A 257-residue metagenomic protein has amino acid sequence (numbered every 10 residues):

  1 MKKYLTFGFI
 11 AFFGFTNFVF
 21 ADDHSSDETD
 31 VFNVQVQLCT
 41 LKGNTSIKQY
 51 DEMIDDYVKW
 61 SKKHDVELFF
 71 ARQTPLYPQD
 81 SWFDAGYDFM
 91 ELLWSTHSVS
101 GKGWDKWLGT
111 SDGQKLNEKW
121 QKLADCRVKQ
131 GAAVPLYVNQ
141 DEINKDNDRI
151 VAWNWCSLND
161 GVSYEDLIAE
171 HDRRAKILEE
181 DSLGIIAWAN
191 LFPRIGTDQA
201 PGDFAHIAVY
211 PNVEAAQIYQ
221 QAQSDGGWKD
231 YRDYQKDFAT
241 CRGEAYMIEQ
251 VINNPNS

Functional and structural regions predicted by a protein language model:
M1-Y4: Positively charged n-region of N-terminal signal peptides that target proteins for export
F7-T16: Bacterial N-terminal signal peptides
A21-S257: Short S/T/G/P-rich N-terminal loop/turn motif that feeds into the first structured element of a domain
